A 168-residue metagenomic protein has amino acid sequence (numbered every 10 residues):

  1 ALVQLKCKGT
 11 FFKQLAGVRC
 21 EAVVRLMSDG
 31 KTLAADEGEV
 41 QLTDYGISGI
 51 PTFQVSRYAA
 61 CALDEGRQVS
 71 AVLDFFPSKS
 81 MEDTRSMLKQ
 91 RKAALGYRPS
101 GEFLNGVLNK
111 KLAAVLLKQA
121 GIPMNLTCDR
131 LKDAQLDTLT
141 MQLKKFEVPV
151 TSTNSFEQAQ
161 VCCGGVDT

Functional and structural regions predicted by a protein language model:
V3, C7-R130: An anion/pyrophosphate-binding glycine-rich loop and adjacent beta-alpha core in soluble alpha-beta enzymes
A114-T168: A glycine-rich dinucleotide-binding beta-alpha-beta segment and adjacent secondary-structure elements that constitute
